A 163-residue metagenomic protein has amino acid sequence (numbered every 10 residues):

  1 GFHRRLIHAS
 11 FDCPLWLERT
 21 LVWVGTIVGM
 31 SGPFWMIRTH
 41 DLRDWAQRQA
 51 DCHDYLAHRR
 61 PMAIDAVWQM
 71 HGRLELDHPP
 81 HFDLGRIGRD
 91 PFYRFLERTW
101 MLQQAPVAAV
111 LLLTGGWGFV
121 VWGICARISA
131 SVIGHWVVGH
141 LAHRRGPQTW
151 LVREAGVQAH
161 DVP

Functional and structural regions predicted by a protein language model:
G1-V137: Non-catalytic, topology-defining segments of multipass membrane proteins
L21-V22, V120-G123, R145-G156: Short, motif-level signal for alpha-helix interfacial/capping segments enriched in acidic residues and aromatics/proline
L84-P91, P147-P163: Active-site-proximal inter-transmembrane loops
L141-H143: Membrane-interfacial segments at transmembrane helix termini in multi-pass membrane proteins
